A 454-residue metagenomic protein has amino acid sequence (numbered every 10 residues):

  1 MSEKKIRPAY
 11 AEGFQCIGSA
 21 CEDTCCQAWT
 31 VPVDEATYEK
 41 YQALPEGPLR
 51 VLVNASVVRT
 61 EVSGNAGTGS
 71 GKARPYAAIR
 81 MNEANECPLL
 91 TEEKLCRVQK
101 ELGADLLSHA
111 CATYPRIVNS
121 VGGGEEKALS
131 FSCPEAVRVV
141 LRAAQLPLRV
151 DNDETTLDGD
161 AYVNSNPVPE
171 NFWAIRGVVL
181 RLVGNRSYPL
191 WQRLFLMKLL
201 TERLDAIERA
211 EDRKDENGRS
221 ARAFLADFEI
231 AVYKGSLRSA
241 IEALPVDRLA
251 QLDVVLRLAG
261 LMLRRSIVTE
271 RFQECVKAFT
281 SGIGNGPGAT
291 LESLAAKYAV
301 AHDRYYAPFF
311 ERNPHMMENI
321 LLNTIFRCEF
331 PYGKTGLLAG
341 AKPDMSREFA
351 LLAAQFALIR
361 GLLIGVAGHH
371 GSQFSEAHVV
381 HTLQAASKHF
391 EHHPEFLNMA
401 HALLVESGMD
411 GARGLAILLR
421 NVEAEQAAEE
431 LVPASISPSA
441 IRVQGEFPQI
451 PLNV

Functional and structural regions predicted by a protein language model:
P8, S19, T24, A28-A55: Low-complexity, highly charged intrinsically disordered N-terminal segments that act as targeting/localization
A11, C16, E101, S165 (+2 more regions): Short, charged/polar micro-motifs that form catalytic or ligand-binding hotspots
G13-V31, R80-I117, S130-R138: Local cysteine-cluster metal-coordination motifs and their immediate loop/turn environment, predominantly Fe-S cluster
Q42-A84: N-terminal, Lys/Arg-enriched amphipathic/low-complexity engagement segments that precede the first folded domain
K94, L102-L200, L204: Internal, well-ordered alpha/beta segment that forms a basic, Gly-enriched binding/recognition surface
P189-V454: Hydrophobic, aromatic-lined core segments that form the binding pocket/scaffold for planar heteroaromatic ligands
